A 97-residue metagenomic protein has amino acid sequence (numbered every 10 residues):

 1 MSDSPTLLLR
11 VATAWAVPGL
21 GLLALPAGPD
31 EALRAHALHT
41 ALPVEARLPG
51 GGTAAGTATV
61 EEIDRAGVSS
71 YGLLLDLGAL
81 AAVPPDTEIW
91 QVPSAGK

Functional and structural regions predicted by a protein language model:
S2-K97: Beta-strand/loop-dominated core regions that host nucleotide or nucleotide-derived cofactor-binding catalytic loops
